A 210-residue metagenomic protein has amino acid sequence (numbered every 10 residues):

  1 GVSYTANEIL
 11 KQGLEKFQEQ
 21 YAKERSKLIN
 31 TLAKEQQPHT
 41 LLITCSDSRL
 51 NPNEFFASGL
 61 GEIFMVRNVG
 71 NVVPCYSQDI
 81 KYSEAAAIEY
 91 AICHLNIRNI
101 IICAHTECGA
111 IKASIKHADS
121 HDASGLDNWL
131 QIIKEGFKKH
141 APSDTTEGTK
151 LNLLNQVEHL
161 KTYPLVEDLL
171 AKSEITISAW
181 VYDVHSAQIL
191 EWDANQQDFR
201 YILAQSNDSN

Functional and structural regions predicted by a protein language model:
G1-P38, N71-R98, G109-N210: Divalent-metal-activated hydrolytic enzyme cores
Q36-S46, L50-P52: Conserved H-X4-D acyltransferase segment
I43-C45, R67, C103-H105, S178-D183: Short beta-strand segments
D47-R49, H105-A110: Gly/Ser/Thr-rich loops at beta-strand to alpha-helix junctions that form or flank small-molecule/cofactor-binding
S48-G70: Catalytic core of membrane glycerolipid acyltransferases/transacylases, capturing the structured, soluble-facing
